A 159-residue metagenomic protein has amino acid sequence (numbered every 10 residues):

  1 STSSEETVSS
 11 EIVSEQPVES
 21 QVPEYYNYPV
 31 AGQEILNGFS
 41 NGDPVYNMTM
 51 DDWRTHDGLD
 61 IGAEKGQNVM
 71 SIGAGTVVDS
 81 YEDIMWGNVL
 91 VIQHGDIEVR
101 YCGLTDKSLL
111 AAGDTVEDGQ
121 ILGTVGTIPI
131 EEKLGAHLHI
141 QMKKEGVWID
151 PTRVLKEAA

Functional and structural regions predicted by a protein language model:
S1-F39: N-terminal, intrinsically disordered, polar/charged segments of Gram-positive cell-envelope systems that serve as
Q21-P23, V30-E34, Y46, R54-G58 (+3 more regions): Extracytoplasmic
G38, S80-Y81, L104, V125-I128: Residue-level recognition of beta-strand microenvironments
S40-M70: Short glycine/threonine/proline-enriched tight-turn/helix- or strand-capping micro-motif at secondary-structure
T49-D51, D60-G62, V89-H94, Q141: Short, acidic/hydrophobic/Gly-rich beta-strand patch recurrent on exposed beta strands that often constitutes part
N68-V77, L109-V125: Short, well-structured beta-strand-loop connectors
S71-T105: Zn2+-dependent peptidoglycan hydrolase active-site motif and core
T115-A159: Conserved, short, structured surface segments that act as functional micro-motifs
